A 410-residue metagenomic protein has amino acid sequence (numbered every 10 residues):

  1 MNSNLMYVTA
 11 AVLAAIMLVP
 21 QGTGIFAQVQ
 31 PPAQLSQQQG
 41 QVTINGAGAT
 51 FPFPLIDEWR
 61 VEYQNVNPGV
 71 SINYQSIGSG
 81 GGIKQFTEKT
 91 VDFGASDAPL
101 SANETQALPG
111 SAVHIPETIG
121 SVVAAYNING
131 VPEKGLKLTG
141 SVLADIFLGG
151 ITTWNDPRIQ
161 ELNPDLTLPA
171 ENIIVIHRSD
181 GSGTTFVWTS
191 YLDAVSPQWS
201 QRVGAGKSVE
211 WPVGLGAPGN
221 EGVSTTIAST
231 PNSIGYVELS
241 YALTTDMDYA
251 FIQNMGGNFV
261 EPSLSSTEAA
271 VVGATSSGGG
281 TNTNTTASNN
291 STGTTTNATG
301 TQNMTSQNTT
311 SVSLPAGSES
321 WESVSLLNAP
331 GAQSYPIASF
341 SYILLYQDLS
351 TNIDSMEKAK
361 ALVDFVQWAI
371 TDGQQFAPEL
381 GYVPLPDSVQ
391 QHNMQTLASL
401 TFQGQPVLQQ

Functional and structural regions predicted by a protein language model:
M1-P31: Secretory targeting signatures
F26-Q410: Flexible loop/hinge segments at secondary-structure junctions
